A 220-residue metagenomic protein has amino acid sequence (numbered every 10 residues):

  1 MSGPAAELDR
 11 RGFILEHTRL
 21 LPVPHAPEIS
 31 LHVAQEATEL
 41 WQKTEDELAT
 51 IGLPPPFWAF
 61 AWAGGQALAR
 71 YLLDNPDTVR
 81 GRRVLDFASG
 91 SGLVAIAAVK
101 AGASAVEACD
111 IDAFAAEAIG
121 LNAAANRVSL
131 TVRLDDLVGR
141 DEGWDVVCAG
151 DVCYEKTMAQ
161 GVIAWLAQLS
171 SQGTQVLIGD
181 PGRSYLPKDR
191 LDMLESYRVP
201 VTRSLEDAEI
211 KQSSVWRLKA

Functional and structural regions predicted by a protein language model:
M1-A220: S-adenosylmethionine-dependent methyltransferases
